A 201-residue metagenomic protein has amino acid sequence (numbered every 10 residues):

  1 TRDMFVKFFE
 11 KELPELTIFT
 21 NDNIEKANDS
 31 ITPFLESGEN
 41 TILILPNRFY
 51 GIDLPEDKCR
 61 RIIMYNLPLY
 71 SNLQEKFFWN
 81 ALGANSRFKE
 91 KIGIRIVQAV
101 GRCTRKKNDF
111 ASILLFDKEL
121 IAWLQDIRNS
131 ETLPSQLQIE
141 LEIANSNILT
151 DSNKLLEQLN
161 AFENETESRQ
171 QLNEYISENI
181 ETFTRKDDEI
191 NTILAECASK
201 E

Functional and structural regions predicted by a protein language model:
T1-K11: Conserved strand-helix element at the start of the C-terminal RecA-like helicase core
R2, A27-N28, S152: Alpha-helix initiation and N-capping motif
E10-L13, C59-R60, N129-S135: Short, solvent-exposed amphipathic alpha-helical segments in soluble enzyme and RNA/protein-processing domains
E12-I31: Conserved RecA-like helicase motor-core motifs
L13-L16, G38-E39, K200: Generic structural motif recognizing short loop/turn segments at the entrances and edges of beta-strands
L16-N21, M64-L67, G83-R87, S135-I139: Short, surface-exposed linear patches
S30-W123: Conserved RecA-like P-loop NTPase helicase motor core
K106-E201: Long, largely alpha-helical accessory region at the distal end of helicase-like NTP-driven motors
